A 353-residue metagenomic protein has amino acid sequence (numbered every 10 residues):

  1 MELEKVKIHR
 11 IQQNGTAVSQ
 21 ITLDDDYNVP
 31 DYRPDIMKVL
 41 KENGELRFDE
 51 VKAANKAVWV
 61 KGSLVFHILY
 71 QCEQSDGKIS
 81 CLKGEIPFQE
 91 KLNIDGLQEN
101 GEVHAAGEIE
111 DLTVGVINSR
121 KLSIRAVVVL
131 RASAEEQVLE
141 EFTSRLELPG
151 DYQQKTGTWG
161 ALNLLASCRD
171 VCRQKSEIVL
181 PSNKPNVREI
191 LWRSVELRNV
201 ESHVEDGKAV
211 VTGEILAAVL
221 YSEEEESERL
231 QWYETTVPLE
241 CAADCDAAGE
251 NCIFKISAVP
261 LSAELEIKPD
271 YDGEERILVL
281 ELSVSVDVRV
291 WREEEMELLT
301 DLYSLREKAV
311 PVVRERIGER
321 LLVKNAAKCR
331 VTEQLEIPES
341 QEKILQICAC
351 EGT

Functional and structural regions predicted by a protein language model:
M1-T353: Viral structural modules
